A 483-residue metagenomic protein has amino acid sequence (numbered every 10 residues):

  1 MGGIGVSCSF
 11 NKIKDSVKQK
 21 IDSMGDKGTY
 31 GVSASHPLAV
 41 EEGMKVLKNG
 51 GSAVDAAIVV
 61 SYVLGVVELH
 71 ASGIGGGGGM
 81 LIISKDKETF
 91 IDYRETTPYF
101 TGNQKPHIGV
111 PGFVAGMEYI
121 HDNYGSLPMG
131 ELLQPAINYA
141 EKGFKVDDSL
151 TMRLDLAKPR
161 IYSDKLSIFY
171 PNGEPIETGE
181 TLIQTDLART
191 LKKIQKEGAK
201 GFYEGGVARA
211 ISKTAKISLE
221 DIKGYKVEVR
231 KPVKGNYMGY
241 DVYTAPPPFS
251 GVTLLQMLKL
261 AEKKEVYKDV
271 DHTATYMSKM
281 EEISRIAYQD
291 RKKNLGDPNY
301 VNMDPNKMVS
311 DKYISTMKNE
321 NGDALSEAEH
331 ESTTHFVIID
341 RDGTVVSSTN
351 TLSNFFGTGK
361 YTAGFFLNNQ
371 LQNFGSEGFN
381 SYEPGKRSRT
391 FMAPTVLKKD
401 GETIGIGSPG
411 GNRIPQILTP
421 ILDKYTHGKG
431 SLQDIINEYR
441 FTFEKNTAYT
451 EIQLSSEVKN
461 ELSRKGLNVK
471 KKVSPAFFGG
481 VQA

Functional and structural regions predicted by a protein language model:
I13-E41, K45, N49-G198, F202-E204 (+3 more regions): Noncatalytic scaffold domains of N-terminal-nucleophile
V54, V66-G73, L81, T89 (+2 more regions): Active-site rim segments in enzyme catalytic domains, especially the processed small/beta chain of N-terminal
S72, G76-S84, T334-I339, P394-V396 (+1 more regions): Short beta-strand scaffold segments in enzyme catalytic cores
E228-V229, H330-T333, T390-M392: Short, small/polar residue-rich loop motifs at catalytic or cofactor-binding pockets
T244, L397-I414, Y425: Extended C-terminal regions of large enzymes
V266-T351, V473: Internal maturation/activation junctions in enzymes
K386, L418, H427-P475: Extended C-terminal subregions enriched in glycine
